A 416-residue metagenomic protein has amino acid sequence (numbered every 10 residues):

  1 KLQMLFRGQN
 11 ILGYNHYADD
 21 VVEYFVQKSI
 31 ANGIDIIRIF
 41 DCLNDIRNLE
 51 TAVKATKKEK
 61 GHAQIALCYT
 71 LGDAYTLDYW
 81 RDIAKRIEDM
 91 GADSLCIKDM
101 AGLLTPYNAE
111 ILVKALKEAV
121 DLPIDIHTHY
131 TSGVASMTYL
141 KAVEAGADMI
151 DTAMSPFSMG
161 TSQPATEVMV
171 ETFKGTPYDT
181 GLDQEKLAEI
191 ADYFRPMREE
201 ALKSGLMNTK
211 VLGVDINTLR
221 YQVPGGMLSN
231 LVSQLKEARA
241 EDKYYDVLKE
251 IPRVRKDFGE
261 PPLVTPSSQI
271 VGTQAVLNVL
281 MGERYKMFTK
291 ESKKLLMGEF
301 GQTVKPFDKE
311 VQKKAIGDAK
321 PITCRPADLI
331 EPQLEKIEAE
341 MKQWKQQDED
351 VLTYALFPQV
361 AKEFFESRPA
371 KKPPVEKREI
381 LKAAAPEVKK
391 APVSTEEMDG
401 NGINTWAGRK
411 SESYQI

Functional and structural regions predicted by a protein language model:
K1-E88, L95, G102-P106: Active-site beta->alpha loop and helix N-cap motifs at the rims of alpha/beta catalytic domains
K1-L5, A52-C68, A109-I126, V170-L182: Alpha-helix-loop-beta-strand connector modules within alpha/beta enzyme cores
G33-D35, E59-G61, D89-D93, A119-L122 (+1 more regions): Glycine-enriched alpha-helix->loop->beta-strand junction motifs that scaffold or abut catalytic
I39, L95, G146, M169 (+1 more regions): Conserved, mostly hydrophobic/aromatic
I39-C42, D99, A145-S162: Glycine-rich phosphate-binding active-site loops on the catalytic face of alpha/beta enzymes
Y75-I87, S132-D148: Catalytic cores of alpha/beta
M137, S162, V170-F173, T180-E237: Core active-site phosphate/anionic-ligand binding loop and the adjoining beta-turn-alpha structural block in enzyme
N208, L212-T218, Q222-I416: Terminal or standalone catalytic/regulatory effector modules within metabolic enzymes and repeat proteins
